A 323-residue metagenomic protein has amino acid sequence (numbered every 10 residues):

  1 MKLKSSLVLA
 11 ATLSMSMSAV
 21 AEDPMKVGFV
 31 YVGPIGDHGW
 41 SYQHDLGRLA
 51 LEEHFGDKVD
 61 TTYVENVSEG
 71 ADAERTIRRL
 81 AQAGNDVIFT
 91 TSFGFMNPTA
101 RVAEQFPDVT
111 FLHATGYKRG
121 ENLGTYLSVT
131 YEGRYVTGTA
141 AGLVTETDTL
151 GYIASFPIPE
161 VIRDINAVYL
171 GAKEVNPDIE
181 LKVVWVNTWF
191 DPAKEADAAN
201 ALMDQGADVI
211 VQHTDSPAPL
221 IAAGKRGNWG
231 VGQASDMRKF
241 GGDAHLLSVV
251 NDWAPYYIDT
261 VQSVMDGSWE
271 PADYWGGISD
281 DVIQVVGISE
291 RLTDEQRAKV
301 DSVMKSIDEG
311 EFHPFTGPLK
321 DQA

Functional and structural regions predicted by a protein language model:
M1-L7: Bacterial N-terminal signal peptides that target proteins for export
V8-L13: Hydrophobic helical h-region of N-terminal Sec-dependent signal peptides in bacterial secretory/periplasmic proteins
S16-S18: N-terminal signal peptide c-region/cleavage motif recognized by signal peptidases
E22-A323: A residue-level marker of the well-folded mature domains of exported/periplasmic proteins
